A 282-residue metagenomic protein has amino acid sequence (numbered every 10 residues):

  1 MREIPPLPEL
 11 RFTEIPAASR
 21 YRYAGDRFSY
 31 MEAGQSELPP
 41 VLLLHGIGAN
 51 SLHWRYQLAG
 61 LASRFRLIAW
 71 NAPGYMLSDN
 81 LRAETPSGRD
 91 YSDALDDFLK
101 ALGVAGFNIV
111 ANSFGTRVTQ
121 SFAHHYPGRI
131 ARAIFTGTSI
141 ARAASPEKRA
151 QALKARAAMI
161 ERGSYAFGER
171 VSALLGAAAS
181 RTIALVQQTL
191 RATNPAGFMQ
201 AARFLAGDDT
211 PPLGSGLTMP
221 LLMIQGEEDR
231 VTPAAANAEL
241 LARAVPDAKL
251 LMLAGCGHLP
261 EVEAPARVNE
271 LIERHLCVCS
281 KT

Functional and structural regions predicted by a protein language model:
M1-V41, S63-F65, V104-A105, A192 (+1 more regions): Alpha/beta-hydrolase fold catalytic core
T13, Y21-M31, Y56-A59, I68-F114 (+1 more regions): Active-site loop/oxyanion-hole signature of alpha/beta-hydrolase fold enzymes
I47-L58: The serine-hydrolase catalytic nucleophile loop
Q120-H125, I130-R162: Flexible "cap/lid" loop of the alpha/beta hydrolase fold
A144-A150, E161-G216: Conserved alpha/beta-hydrolase catalytic His-Asp/Glu region
L217, M223-Q225, D229: Short beta-strand/loop motif that positions the catalytic acidic residue of the alpha/beta-hydrolase fold
M219, A234-L241: Short alpha-helix in the alpha/beta-hydrolase fold that links the catalytic acid
A248-T282: Catalytic active-site module of serine/aspartate enzymes centered on a nucleophile-bearing elbow/loop
